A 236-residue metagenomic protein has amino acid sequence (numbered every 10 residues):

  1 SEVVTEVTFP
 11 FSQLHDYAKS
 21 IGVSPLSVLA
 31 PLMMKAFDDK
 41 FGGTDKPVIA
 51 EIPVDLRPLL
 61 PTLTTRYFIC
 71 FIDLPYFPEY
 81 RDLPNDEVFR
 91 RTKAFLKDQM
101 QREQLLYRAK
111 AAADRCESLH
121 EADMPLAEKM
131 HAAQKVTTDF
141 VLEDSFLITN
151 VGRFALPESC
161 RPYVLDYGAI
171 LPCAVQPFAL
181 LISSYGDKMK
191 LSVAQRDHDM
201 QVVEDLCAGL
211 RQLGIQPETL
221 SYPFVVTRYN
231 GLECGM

Functional and structural regions predicted by a protein language model:
S1-V23: Flexible, P/S/T/G-rich "lid" or insertion loops adjacent to the active sites of thioester-utilizing
E6-F9, H15, D38-M236: Acyl-thioester-dependent acyl-group transfer interface
P25-M34: Short amphipathic alpha-helical segments
